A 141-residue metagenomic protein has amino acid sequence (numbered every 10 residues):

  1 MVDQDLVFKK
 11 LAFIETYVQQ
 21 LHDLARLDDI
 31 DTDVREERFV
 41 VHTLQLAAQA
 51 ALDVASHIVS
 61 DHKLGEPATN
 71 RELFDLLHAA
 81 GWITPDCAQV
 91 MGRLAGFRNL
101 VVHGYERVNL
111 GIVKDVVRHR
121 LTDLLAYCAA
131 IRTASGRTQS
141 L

Functional and structural regions predicted by a protein language model:
M1-L141: Solvent-exposed interaction patches of small proteins and small membrane subunits
